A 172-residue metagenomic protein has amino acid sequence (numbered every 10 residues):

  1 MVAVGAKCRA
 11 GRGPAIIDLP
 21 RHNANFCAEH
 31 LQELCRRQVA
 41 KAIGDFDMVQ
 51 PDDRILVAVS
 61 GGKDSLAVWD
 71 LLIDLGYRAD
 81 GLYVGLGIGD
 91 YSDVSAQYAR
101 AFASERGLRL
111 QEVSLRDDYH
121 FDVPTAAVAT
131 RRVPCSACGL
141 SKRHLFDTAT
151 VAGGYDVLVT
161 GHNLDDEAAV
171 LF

Functional and structural regions predicted by a protein language model:
M1, K7-F172: ATP-dependent adenylation/nucleotidyltransferase module used to activate substrates
